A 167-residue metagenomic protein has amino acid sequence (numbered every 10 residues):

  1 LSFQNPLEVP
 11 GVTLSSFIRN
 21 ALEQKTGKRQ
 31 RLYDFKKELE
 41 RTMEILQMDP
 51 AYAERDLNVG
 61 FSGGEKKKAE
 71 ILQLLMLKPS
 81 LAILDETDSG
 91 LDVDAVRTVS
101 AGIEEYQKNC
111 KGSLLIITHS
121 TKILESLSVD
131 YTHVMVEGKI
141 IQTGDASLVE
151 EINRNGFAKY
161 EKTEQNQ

Functional and structural regions predicted by a protein language model:
Q4-S80: ABC-family P-loop ATPase nucleotide-binding domains
S80-E86: Walker B motif beta-strand of ABC-family P-loop ATPases
E86-T87, D94: Walker B catalytic motif
V93-S100: Short alpha-helix of the ABC ATPase nucleotide-binding domain corresponding to the H-loop/switch region
G102-I116, L124-S126: Conserved catalytic loops of ABC-family nucleotide-binding domains
H119-I123, E137: The feature captures the ABC ATPase H-loop/switch
Y131, M135, K139-K162: Conserved beta-strand-loop-alpha-helix hinge in the C-terminal portion of ABC ATPase nucleotide-binding domains
